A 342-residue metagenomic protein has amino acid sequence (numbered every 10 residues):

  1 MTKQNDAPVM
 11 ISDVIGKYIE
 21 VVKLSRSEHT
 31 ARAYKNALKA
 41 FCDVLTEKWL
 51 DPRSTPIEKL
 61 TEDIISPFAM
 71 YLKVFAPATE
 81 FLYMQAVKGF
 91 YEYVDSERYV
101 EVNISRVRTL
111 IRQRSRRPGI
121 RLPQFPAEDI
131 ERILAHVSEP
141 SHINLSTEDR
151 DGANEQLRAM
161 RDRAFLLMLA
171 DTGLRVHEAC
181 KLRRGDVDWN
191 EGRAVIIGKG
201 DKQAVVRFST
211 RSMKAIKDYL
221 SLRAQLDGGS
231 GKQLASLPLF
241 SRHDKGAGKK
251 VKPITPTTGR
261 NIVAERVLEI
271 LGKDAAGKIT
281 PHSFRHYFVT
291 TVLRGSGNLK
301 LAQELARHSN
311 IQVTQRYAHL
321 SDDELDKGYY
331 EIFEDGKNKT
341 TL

Functional and structural regions predicted by a protein language model:
M1-L342: Conserved catalytic core of the tyrosine transesterase superfamily
